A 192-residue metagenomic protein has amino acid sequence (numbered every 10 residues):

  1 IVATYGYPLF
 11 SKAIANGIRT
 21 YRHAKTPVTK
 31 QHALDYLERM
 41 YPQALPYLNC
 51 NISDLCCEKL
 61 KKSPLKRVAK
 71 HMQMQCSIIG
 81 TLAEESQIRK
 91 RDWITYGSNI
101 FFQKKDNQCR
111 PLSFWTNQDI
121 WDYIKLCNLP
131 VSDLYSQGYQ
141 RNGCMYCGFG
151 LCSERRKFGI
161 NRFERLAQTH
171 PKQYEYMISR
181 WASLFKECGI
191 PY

Functional and structural regions predicted by a protein language model:
I1-Y192: Nucleotide-activated chemistry modules centered on ATP-dependent adenylation/adenylyltransferase
